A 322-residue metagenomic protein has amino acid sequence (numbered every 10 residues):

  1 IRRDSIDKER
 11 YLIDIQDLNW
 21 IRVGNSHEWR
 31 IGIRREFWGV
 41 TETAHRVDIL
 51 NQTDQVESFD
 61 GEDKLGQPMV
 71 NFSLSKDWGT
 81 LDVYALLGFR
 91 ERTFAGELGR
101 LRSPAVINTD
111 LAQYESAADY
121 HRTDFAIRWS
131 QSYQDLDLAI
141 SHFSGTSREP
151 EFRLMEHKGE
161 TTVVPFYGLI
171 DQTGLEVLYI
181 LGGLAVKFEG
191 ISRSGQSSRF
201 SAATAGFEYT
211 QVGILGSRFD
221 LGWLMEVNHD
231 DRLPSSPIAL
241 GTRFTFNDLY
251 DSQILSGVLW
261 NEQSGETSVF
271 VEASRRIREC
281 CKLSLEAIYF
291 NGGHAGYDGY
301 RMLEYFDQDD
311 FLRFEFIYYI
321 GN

Functional and structural regions predicted by a protein language model:
I1, I31-R35, V83-L87, I140-S144 (+6 more regions): Transmembrane beta-barrel strands of outer-membrane/channel proteins
I1-L101, Q134, I288, G292: Outer membrane beta-barrel
I6-D14, E42-D48, F94-R100, E151-K158 (+5 more regions): Outer-membrane beta-barrel translocator domains and adjoining extracellular loop/strand segments of Gram-negative
Y11-Q16, V23-N25, K64-P68, S75 (+7 more regions): Residues that define the transmembrane beta-barrel architecture of outer-membrane proteins
I21-G24, I33, S73-K76, S130-Y133 (+7 more regions): Residue-level signature of outer-membrane beta-barrel architecture
S26-W29, W78-L81, D135-L138, G183-K187 (+4 more regions): Repeated loop/turn-to-beta-strand initiation elements of outer-membrane beta-barrel proteins
L181-E262: Detector for outer-membrane/organellar transmembrane beta-barrel domains, recognizing the amphipathic beta-strand
F207, F306-N322: Outer-membrane beta-barrel "beta-signal"
